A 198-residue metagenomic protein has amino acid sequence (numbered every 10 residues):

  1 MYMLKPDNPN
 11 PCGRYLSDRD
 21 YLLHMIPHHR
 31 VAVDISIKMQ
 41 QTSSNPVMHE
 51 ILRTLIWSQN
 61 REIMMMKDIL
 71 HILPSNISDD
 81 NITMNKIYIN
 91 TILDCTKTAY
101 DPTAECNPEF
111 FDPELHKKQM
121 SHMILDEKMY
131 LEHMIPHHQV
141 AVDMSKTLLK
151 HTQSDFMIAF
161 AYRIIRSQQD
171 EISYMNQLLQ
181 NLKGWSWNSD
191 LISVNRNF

Functional and structural regions predicted by a protein language model:
M1-F198: All-alpha RGS (Regulator of G-protein Signaling) helical domain and cognate RGS-like helical scaffolds
